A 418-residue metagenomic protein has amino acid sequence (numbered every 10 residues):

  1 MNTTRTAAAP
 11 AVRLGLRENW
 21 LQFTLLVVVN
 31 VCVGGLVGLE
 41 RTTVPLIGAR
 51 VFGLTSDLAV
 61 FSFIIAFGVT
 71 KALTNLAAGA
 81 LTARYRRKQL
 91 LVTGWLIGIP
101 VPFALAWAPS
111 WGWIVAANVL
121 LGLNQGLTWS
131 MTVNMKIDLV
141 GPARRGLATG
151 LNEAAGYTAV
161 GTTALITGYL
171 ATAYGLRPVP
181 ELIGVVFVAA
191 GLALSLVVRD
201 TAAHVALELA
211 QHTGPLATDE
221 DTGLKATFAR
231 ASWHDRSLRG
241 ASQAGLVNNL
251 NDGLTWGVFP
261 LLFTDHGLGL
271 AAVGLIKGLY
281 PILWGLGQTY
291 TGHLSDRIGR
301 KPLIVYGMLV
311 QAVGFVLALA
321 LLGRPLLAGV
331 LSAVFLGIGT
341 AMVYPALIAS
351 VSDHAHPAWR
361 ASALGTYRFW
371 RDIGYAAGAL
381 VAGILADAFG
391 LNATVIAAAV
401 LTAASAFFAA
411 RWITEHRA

Functional and structural regions predicted by a protein language model:
N2-W20, A202-A241: Juxtamembrane intracellular "pre-TM" segments in multi-pass secondary transporters
R17-G68, R239-G240, A244, N248-H266: Helix-loop boundary and gating motifs at the non-cytosolic
G68-L76, V160-G161, P281-T289, Y375-A376: Residue-level signature of mid-helix packing/kink "hotspots" within the transmembrane helices of 12-pass Major
T74-R86, G287-G299, A386: Helix-to-loop junctions at the C-terminal end of transmembrane segments in multipass secondary transporters
L96-P109, V310-G323: C-terminal ends and interior cores of transmembrane alpha-helices in multi-pass membrane transporters/permeases
A117-T158: Cytoplasmic helix-loop-helix junction between adjacent transmembrane helices in 12-TM secondary transporters
P180-S195, V395-R411: Symmetry-related core transmembrane helices of the 12-TM Major Facilitator Superfamily/SLC fold
